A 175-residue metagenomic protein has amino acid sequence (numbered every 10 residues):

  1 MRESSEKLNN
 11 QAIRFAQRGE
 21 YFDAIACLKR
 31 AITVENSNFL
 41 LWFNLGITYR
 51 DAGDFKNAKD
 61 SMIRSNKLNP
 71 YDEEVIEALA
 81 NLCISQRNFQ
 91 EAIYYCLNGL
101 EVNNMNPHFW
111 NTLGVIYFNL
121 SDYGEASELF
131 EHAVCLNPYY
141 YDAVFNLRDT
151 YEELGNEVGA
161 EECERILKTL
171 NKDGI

Functional and structural regions predicted by a protein language model:
M1-S5, V144-I175: Terminal, low-structured helical/coil segments at or just beyond the last alpha-helical repeat
E3-L40, I47, D51: Alpha-helical segment of the N-proximal tetratricopeptide repeat
S5-E6, F39-L40, E73-E74, P107-H108 (+2 more regions): Helix-start (N-cap) detector for alpha-helical repeat units in TPR-like alpha-solenoids, especially tetratricopeptide
Q17-R30, D51-R64, S85-N98, M105 (+2 more regions): Structural signature of tandem alpha-helical TPR/SEL1-like repeats, specifically the intra-repeat loop/turn
